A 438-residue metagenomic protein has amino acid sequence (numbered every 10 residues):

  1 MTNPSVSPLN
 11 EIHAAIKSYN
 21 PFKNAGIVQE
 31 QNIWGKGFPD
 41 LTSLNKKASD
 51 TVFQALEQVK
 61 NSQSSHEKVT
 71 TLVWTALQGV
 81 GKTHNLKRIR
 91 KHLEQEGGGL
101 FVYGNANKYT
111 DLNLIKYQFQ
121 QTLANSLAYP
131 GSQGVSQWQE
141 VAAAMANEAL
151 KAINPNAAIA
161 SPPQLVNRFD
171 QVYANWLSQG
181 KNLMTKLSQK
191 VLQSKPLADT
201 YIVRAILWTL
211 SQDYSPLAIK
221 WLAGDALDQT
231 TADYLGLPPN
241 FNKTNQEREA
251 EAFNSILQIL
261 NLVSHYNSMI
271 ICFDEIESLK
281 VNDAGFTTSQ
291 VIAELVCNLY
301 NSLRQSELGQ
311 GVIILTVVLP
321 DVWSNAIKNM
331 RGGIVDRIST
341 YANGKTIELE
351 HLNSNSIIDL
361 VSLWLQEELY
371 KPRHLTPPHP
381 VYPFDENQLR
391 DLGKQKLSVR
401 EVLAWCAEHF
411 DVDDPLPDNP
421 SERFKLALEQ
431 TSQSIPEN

Functional and structural regions predicted by a protein language model:
M1-T70, L150-V166, D170-L177, M184-Q189 (+2 more regions): A short, basic N-terminal segment
T2-F22, P216-F384: The catalytic "switch" region of P-loop NTPases
I27-I33, E96-G99, R337-A342, Y382-F384: Surface-exposed beta-strand-to-loop junctions that form interaction patches on eukaryotic regulatory domains
W34-F38, T70-L72, N105, E277-A284: Glycine- and acidic
G37-V52, G81-K82, D111-F119, E247-S255 (+2 more regions): Phosphate/oxyanion-binding active-site loops and adjacent basic polyanion-contact surfaces
T51, A55, N85-H92, L114-S126 (+7 more regions): Alpha-helical scaffold elements adjacent to nucleotide-binding pockets in ATP/GTP-utilizing enzyme cores
S64-Y266, Q433-I435: P-loop NTPase nucleotide-binding core
D359, Q366-N438: C-terminal alpha-helical "lid" subdomain
